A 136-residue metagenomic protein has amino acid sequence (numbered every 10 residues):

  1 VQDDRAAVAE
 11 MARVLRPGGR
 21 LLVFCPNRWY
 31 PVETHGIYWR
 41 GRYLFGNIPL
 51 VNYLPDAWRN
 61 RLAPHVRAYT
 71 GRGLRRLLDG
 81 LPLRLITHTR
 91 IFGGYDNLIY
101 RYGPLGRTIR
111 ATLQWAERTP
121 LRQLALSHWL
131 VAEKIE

Functional and structural regions predicted by a protein language model:
V1-Q2, L15-P17: Helix-to-beta-strand junctions that scaffold the AdoMet/dcAdoMet cofactor pocket in Class I SAM-dependent enzymes
R5-E10, R20-V131: S-adenosyl-L-methionine-dependent methyltransferase catalytic module, highlighting the catalytic core
A132-E136: C-terminal beta-strand of the catalytic ATP-binding
